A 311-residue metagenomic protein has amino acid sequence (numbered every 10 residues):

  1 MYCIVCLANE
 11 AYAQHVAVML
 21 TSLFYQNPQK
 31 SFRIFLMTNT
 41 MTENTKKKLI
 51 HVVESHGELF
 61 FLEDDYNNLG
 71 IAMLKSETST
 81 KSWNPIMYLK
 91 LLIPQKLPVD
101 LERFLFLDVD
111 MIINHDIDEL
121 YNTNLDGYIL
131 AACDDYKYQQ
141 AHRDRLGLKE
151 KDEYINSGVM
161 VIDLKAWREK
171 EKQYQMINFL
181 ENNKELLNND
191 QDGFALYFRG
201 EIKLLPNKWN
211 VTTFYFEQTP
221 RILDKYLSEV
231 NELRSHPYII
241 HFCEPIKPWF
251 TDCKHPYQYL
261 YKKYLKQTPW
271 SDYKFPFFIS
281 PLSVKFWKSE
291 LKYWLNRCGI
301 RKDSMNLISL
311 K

Functional and structural regions predicted by a protein language model:
M1-Y2, A8, V18, E169-K311: A glycosyltransferase accessory/donor-loop signature
S22-S31: Short, acidic, metal-binding catalytic loop of nucleotide-sugar glycosyltransferases
R33-T40, A132-D134: Short internal beta-strands
N44-H56, K254: Short, aromatic/basic amphipathic alpha-helical patches
V52-Q95: Active-site-proximal specificity loops/subdomain of glycosyltransferases
Y66-L69, I86-Y138, D152-Y154, V159-I162: GT-A fold catalytic core of metal-dependent nucleotide-sugar glycosyltransferases, centered on the diacidic
L130-E150, K254-Y257, W270: A short, conserved beta-to-alpha structural element at the edge of catalytic cores that scaffolds binding
V159-E171: Conserved nucleotide-sugar donor-binding and metal-coordinating catalytic region shared by glycosyltransferases
